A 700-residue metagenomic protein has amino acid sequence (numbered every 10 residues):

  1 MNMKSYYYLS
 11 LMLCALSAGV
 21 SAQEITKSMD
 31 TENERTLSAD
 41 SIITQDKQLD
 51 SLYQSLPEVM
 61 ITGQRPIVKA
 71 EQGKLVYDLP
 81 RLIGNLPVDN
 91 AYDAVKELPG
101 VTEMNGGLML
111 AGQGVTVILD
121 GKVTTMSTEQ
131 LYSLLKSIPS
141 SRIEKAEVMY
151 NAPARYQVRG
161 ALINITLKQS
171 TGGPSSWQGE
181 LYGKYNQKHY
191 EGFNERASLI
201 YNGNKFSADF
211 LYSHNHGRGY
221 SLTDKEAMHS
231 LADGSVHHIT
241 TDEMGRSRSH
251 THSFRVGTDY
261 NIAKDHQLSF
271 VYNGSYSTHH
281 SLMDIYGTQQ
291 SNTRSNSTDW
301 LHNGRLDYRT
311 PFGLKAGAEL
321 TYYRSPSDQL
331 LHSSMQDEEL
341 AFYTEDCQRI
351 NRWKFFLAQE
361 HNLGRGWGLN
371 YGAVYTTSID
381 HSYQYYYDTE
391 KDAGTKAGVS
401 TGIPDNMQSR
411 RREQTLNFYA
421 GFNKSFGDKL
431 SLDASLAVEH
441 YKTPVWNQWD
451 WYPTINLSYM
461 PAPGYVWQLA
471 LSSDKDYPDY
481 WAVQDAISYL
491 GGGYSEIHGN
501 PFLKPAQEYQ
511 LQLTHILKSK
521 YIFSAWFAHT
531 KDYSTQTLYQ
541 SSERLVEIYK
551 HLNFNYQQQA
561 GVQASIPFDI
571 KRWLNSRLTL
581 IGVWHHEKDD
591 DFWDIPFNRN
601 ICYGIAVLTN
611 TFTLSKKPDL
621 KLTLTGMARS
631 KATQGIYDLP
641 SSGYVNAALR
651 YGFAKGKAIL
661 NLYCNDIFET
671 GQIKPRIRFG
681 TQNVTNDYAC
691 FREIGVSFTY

Functional and structural regions predicted by a protein language model:
Q23-E24, G652-Y700: C-terminal beta-signal and adjacent terminal beta-strands/loops of Gram-negative outer-membrane beta-barrel proteins
E24-I83, E103-N105, G112-G114: Short, acidic, small-residue-rich periplasmic hinge/interaction motif at the N-terminus of Gram-negative outer-membrane
K47, A91-A94, L131-S133, V158-Y182 (+1 more regions): N-terminal periplasmic accessory domains that precede and gate Gram-negative outer-membrane beta-barrel machines
T124-N151: Short acidic/polar hinge/loop motifs at secondary-structure boundaries that mediate gating or recognition
Y190-R218, G234-L282, W300-G304, T310-P311 (+1 more regions): Transmembrane beta-barrel wall of Gram-negative outer-membrane proteins
T251-T278, T293-P453, S458-G464, S519-A525 (+2 more regions): Face-selective signature of the C-terminal outer-membrane beta-barrel domain
K475-S524, H529, Y549-G561, D569 (+1 more regions): Outer-membrane beta-barrel signature, preferentially recognizing the C-terminal barrel domain of Gram-negative
N553-R629: Gram-negative outer-membrane beta-barrel transporters
